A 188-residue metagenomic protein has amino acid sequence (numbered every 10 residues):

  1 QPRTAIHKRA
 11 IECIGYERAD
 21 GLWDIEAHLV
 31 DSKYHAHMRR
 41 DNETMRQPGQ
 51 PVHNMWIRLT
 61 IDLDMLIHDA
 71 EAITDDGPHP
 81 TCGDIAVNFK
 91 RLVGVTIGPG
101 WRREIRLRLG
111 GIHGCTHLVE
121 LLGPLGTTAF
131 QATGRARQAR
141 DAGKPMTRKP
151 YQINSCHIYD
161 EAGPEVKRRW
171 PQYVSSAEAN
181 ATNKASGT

Functional and structural regions predicted by a protein language model:
Q1-H37: Short, Gly/Pro- and small/polar-rich lid/capping loops
G15, L29-G187: Active-site- and interface-proximal helix/loop "cap" or "latch" segments in soluble metabolic and energy-transducing
